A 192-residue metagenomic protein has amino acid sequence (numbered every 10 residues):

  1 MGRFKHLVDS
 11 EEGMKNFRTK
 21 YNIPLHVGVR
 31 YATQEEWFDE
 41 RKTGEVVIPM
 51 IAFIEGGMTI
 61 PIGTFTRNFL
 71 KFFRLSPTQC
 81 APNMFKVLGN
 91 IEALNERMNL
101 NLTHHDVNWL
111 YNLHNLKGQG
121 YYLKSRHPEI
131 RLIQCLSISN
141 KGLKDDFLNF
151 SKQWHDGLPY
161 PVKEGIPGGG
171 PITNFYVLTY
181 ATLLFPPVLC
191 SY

Functional and structural regions predicted by a protein language model:
M1-Y192: Residue-register detector that marks a fixed positional context within folded domains
